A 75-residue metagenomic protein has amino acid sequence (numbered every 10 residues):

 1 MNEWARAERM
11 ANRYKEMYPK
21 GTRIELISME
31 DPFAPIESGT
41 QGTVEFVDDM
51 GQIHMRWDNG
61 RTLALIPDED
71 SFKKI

Functional and structural regions predicted by a protein language model:
N2-K15, P19-I75: Basic/aromatic-rich interaction segments and small domains that mediate binding to polyanionic partners
